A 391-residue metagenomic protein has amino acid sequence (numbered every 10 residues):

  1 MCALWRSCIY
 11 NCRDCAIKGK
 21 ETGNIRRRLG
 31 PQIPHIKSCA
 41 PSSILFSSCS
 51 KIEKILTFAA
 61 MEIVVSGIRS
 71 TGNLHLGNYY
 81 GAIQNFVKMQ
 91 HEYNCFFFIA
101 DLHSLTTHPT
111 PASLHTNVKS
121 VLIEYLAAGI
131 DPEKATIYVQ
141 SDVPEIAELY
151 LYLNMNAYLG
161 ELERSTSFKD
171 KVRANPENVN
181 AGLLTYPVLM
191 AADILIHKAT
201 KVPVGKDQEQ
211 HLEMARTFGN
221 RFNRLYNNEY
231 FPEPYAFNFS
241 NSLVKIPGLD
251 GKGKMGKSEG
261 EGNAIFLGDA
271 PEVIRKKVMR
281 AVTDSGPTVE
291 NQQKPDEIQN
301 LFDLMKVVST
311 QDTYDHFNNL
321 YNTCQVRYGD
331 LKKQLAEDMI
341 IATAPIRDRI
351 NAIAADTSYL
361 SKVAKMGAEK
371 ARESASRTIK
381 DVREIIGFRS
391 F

Functional and structural regions predicted by a protein language model:
C2, C8, C12-C15, C39 (+1 more regions): Cysteine-centered motifs
K20-E21, Q32, K51-K54: Charged/polar low-complexity intrinsically disordered segments
N24, R28, H35-K37, S42: Short, positively charged low-complexity motifs
E62-A192, R347, N351: N-terminal Rossmann-like or analogous alpha/beta NTP/dinucleotide-binding catalytic cores that position adenine
N78, Q210, R216-F391: Conserved nucleotide- and phosphate/pyrophosphate-binding catalytic cores in adenylate/nucleotidyl-handling enzymes
D170-Y226, P247: Internal, conserved structured core segments that host functional sites
